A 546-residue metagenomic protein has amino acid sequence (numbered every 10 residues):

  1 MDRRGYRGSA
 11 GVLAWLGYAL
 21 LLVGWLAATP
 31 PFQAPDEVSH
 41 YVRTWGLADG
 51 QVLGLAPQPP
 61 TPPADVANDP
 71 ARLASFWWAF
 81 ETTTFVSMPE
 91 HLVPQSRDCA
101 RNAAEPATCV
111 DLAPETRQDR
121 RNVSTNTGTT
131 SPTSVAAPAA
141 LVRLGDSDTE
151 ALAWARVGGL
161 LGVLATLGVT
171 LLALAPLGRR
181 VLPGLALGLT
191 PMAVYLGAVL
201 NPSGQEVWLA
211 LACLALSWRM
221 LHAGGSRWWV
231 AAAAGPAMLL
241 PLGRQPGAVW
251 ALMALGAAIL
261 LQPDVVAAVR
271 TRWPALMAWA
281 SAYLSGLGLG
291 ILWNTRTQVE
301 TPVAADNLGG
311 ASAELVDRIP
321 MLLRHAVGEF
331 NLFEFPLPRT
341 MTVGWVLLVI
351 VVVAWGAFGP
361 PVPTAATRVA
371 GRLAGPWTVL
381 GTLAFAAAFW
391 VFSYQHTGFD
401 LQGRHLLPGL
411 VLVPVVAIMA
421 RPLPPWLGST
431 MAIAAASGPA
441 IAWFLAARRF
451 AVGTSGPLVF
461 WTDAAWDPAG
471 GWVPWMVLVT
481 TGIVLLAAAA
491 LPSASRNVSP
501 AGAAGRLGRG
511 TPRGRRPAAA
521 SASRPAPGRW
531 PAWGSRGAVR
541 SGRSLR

Functional and structural regions predicted by a protein language model:
S9-V12, T149-E150, L171-P191: Transmembrane-helix signature of polytopic, membrane-embedded enzymes that assemble or transfer cell-envelope glycans
Q51-L152: Interfacial juxtamembrane loops and adjacent helix segments that form the catalytic/substrate-binding surfaces
W154-L177: Transmembrane-helix motifs of polytopic, lipid-linked glycan transferases
Y195, W229-Q245, V249-G256: Membrane-interface alpha helices of multi-pass inner-membrane proteins
V199-E206: Short acidic/glycine- and proline-prone juxtamembrane loop motifs at membrane-interface regions of multi-pass membrane
L216-H222, W250-L284: Perimembrane helix-loop-helix junctions
Q262, A268, L276, G286 (+5 more regions): Transmembrane helical bundles and short interhelical boundary loops of multi-pass, membrane-embedded
V269-A280, L284, G288-P363, R421 (+1 more regions): Membrane-lumen/periplasm interface segments of multi-pass, membrane-embedded glycan/lipid transferases
